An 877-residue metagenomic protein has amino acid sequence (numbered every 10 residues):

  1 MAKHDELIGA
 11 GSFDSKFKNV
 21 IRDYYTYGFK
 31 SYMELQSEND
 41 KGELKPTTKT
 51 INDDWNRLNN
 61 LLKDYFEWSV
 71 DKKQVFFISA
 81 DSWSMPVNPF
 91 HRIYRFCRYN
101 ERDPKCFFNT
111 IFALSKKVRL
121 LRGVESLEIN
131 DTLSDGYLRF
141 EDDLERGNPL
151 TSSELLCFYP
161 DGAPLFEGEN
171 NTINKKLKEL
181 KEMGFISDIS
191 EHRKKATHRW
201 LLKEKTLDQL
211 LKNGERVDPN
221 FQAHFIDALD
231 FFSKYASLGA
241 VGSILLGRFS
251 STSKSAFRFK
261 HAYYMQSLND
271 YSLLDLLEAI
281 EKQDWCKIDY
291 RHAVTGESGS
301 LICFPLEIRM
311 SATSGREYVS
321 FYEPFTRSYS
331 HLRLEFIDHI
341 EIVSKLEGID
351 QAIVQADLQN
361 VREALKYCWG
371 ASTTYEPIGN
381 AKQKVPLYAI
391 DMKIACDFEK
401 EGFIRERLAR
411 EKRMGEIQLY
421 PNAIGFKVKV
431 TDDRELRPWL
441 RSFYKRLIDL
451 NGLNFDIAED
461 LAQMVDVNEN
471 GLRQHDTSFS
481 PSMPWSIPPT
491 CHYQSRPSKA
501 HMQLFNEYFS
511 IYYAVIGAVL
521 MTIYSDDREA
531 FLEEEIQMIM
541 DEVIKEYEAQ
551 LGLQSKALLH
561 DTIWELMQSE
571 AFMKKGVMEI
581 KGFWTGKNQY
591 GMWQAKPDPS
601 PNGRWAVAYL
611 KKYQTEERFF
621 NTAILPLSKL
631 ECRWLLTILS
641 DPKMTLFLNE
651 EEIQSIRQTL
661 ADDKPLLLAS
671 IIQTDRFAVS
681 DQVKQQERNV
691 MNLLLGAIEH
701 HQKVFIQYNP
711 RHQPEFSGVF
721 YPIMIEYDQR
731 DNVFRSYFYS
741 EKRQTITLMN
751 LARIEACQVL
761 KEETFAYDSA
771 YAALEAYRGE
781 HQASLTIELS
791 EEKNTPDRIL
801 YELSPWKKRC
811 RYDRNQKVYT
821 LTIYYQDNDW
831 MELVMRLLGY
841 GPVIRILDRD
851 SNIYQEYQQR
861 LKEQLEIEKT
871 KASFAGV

Functional and structural regions predicted by a protein language model:
A2-K18, P89-K116, L120-G123, H492-G517: Short alpha-helical segments that sit at the start of domains
D14-L35, L61-L62, F107-R122, R146-F158 (+7 more regions): Bulky hydrophobic/aromatic content
T26-F29, M33, A356-M538, W564 (+6 more regions): Polybasic (Lys/Arg-rich)
W55-S79, S187-I189: DNA-binding patch around the recognition helix
A80-C106, E459, Y854-Q858: A broadly used, surface-exposed interaction patch
G247-K384, Y388-I390, N454, N470 (+4 more regions): Core beta-strand-centered patch of the WYL/Sm-like small regulatory domain
